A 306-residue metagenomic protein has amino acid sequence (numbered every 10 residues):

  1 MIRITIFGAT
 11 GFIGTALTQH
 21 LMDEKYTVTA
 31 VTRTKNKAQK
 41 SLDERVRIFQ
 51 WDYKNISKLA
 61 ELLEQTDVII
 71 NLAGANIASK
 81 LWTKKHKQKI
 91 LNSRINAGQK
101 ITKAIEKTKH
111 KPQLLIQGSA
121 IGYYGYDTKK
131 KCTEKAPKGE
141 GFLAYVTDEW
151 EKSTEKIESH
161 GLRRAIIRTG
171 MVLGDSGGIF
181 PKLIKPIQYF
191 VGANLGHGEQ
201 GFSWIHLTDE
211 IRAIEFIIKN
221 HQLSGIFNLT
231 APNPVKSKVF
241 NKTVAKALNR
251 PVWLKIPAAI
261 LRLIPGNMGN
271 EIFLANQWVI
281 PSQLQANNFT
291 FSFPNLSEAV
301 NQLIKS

Functional and structural regions predicted by a protein language model:
I4-E24: N-terminal Rossmann NAD(P)H-binding glycine-rich loop of SDR-like oxidoreductase domains
D43-A97: NAD(P)H-binding glycine-rich loop region in Rossmannoid oxidoreductase-like domains and their noncatalytic homologs
Q99-G141: Conserved Rossmann-fold NAD(P)-dependent oxidoreductase catalytic core, especially the SDR/UDP-sugar
S119, K152-D175: Conserved beta-loop-beta element that borders a ligand/cofactor-binding pocket
D148, H160-L162, L173-K182, I217-F227: Glycine/proline-rich active-site loop of Rossmann-fold NAD(P)-dependent oxidoreductases
I184-G192, Q200-P234: Alpha-helical substrate-binding/gating segment
N220-N267, N301-I304: Mid/C-terminal beta-alpha module of Rossmann-like enzyme folds, strongest in SDR-family dehydrogenases/epimerases
E271-S306: C-terminal amphipathic/interface module of NAD(P)-dependent oxidoreductases and related NAD-binding regulators
